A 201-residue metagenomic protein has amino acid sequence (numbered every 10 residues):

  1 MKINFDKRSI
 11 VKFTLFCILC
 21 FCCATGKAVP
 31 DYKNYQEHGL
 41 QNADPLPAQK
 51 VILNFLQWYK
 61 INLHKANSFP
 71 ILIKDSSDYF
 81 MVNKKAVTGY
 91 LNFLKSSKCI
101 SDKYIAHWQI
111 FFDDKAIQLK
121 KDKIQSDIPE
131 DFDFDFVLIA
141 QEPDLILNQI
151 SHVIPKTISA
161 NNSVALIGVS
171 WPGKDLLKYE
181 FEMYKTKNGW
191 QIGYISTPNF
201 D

Functional and structural regions predicted by a protein language model:
M1-Q36: Bacterial Sec-dependent N-terminal signal peptides
L15, A28, K60, N188 (+1 more regions): Residue-level marker of positions within ordered structural domains that often coincide with functionally constrained
G26-N162: Flexible low-complexity loop/turn motifs enriched in small/helix-breaking residues
L166, L176-D201: Short beta-strand edge/turn micro-motifs at domain boundaries
W171-G173: Non-cytosolic beta-sheet module surface loops
